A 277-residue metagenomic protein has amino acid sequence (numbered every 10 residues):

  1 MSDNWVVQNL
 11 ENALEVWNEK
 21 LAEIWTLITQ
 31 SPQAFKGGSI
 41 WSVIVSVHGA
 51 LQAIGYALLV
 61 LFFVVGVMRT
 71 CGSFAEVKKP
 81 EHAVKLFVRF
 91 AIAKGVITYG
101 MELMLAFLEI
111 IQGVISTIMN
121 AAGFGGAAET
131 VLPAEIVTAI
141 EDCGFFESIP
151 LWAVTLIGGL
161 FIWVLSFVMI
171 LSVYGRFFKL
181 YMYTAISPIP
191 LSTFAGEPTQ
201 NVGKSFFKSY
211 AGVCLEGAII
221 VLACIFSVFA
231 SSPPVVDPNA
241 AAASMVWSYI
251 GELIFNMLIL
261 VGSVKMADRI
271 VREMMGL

Functional and structural regions predicted by a protein language model:
M1-L58: Binding/recognition "hotspot" determinant
S2-L10, P80-G100, G203-V213: Alpha-helical transmembrane segments and their helix-start/interface "positive-inside/aromatic belt" motifs in integral
I44-Q52, V84-V88, I92, E141 (+4 more regions): Alpha-helical membrane-interface segments at transmembrane helix boundaries
A53-V65, I157, I162, L180: Hydrophobic alpha-helical transmembrane segments
L58-K94, I186-Q200: Hydrophobic transmembrane alpha-helix segments characteristic of membrane transport and insertion machinery
F63-G72, I220-V236: Juxtamembrane "helix exit" motif at the C-terminal ends of alpha-helical transmembrane segments in multi-pass membrane
K94-I186, C224-G276: Non-cytosolic segments of integral membrane proteins
L191-K208, A240, I270-G276: Alpha-helical transmembrane segments
